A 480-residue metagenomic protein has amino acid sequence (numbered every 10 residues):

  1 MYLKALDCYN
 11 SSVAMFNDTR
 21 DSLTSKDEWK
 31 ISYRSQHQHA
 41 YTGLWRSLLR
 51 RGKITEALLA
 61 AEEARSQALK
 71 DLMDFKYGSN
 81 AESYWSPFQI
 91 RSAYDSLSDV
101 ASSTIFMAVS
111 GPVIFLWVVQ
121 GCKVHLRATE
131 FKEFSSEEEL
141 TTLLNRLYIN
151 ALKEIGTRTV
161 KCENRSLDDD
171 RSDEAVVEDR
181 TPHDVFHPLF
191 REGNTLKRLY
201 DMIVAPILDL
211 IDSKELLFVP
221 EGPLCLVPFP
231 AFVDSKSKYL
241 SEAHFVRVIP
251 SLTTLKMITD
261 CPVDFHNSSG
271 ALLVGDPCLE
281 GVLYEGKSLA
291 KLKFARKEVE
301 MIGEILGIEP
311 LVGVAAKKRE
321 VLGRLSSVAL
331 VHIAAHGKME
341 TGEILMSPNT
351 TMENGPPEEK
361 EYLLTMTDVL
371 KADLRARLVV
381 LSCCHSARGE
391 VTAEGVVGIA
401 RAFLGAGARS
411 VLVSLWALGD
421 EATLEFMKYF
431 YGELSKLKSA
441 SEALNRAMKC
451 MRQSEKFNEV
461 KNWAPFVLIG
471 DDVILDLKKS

Functional and structural regions predicted by a protein language model:
Y2-L3, A14-T42, A68-W85, F457-V460: Acidic, Ser/Thr-rich low-complexity linear motifs
L58-Q67: Catalytic cores of secreted or luminal carbohydrate-active enzymes
P87-N145, K161-S480: Catalytic cores of enzymes
